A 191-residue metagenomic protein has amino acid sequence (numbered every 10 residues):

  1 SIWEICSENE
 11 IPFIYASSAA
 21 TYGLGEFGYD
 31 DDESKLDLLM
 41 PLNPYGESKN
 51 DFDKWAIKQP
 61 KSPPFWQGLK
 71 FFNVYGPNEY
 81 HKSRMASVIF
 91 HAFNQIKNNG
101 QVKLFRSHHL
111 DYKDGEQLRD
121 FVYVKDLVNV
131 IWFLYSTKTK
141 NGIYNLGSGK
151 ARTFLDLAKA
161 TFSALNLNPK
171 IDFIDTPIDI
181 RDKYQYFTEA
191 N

Functional and structural regions predicted by a protein language model:
S1-C6, F13, W55-A56, V130 (+1 more regions): Hydrophobic positions on the long internal alpha-helix of Rossmann-like NAD(P)-dependent oxidoreductase domains
I2-N43, Q67: Conserved Rossmann-fold NAD(P)-dependent oxidoreductase catalytic core, especially the SDR/UDP-sugar
F13-S17, Q67-N73, K103, D120 (+1 more regions): Structural signature of the Rossmann-like NAD(P)-dependent dehydrogenase/reductase core
Y22-G23, N43-P44, P64-V88, Y112: Flexible, glycine-rich beta-alpha linker
L24-E26, N78, L155-L157: Short glycine-/acidic-enriched loop or helix-start segments at secondary-structure transitions that form or flank
M40-F72, H91-N98: Active-site Tyr-X1-5-Lys
P41-N50, K82-F90, D120-F121, A151: Short-chain dehydrogenase/reductase
I96-N191: C-terminal substrate-binding subdomain of Rossmann-fold SDR/epimerase-dehydratase oxidoreductases
